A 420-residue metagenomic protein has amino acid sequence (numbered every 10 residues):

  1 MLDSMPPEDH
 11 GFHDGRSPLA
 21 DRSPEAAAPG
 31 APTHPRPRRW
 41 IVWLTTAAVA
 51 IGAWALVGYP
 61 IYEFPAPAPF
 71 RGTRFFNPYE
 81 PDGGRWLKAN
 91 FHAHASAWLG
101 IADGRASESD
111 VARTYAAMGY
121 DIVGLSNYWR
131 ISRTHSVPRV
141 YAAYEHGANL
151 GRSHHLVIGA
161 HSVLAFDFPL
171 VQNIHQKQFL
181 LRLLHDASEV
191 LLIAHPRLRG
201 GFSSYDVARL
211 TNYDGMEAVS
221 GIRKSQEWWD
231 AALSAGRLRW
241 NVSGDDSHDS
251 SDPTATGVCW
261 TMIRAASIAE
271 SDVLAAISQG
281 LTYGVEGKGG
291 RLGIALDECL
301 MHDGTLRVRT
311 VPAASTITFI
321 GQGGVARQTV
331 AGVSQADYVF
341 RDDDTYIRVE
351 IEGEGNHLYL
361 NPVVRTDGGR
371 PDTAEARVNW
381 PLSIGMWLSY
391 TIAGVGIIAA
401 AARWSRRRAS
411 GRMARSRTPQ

Functional and structural regions predicted by a protein language model:
L2-D82, W98, D249-Q420: C-terminal functional module detector
G30, W54-Y205, R209-T211, A218-A231 (+3 more regions): A metal-dependent hydrolase metal-coordination microenvironment
H135-R139, D186-S188, R237, A313-S315 (+2 more regions): Short glycine/proline-enriched coil/turn segments at helix->beta-strand junctions
M216-E217, W240-V242, G257-C259, A266: Catalytic-core segments of hydrolase enzymes
